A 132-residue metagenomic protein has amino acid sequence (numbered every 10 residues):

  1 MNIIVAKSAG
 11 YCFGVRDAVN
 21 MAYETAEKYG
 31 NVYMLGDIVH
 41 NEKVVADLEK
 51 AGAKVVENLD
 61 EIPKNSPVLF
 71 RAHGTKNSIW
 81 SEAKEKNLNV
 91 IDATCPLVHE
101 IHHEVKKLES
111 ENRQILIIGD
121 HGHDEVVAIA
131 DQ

Functional and structural regions predicted by a protein language model:
M1-Q132: The feature marks the mature, well-folded catalytic cores of soluble enzymes
